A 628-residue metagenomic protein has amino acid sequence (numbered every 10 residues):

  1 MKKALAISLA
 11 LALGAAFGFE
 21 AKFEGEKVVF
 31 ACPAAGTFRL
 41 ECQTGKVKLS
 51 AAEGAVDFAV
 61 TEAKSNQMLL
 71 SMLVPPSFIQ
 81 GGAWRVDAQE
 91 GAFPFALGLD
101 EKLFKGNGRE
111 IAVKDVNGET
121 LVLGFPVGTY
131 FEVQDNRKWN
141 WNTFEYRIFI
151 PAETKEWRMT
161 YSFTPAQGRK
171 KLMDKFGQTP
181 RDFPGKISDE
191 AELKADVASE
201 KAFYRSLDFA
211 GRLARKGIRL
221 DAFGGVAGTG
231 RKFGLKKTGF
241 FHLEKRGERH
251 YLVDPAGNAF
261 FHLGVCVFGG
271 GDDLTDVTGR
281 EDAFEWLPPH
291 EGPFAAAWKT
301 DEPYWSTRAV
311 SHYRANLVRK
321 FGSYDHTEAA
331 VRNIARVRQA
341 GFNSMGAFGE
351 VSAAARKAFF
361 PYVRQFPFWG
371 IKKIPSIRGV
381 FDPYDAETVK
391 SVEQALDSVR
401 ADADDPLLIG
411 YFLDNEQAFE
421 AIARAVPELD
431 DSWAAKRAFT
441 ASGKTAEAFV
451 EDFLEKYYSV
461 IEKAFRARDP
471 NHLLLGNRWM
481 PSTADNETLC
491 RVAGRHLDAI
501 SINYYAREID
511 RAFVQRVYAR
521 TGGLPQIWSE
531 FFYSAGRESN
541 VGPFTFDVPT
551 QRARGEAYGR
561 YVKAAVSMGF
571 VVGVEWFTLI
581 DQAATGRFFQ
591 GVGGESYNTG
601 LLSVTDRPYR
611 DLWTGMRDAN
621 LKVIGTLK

Functional and structural regions predicted by a protein language model:
K3-G14: Sec-dependent N-terminal signal peptides
E41-Q43, K48-S50, D57, T61-L73 (+1 more regions): Beta-strand-rich recognition/accessory modules
D196-A355, P375-A401, P406-L407, E447 (+2 more regions): Active-site-adjacent substrate/metal-binding segments within catalytic domains of carbohydrate-active enzymes
A309-N316, K372-F381, G443, M480-P481 (+3 more regions): Active-site clefts of carbohydrate-active enzymes
A395-E451, L475-G476, V571-T578: Active-site groove signature of glycoside hydrolases
P406-G410, D414-E416, F531, F546-L602 (+1 more regions): Substrate-binding cleft of secreted/luminal carbohydrate-active enzymes
E428-A438, F577-K628: Aromatic-rich peripheral "rim/lid" segments of glycoside hydrolase catalytic domains that contact and position glycan
A448-K463, A467-F544, G559, K563: Glycoside hydrolase catalytic-domain groove-lining segments
